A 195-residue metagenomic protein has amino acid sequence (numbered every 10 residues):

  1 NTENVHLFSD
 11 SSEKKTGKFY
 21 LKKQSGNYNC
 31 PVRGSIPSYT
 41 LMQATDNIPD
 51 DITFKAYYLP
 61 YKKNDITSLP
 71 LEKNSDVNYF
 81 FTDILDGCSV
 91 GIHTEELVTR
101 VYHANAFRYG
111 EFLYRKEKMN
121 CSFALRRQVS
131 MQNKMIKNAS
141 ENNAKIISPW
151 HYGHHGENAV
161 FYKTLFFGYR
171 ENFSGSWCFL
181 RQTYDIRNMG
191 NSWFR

Functional and structural regions predicted by a protein language model:
N1-R195: Active-site microenvironment for binding and transforming phosphate-containing groups
